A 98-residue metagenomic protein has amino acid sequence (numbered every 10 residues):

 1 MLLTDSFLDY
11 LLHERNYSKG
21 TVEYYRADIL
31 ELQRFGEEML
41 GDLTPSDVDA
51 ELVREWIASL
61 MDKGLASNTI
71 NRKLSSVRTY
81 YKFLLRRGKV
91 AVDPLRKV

Functional and structural regions predicted by a protein language model:
M1-L3: Absolute protein N-terminus
D5-G20, R26-V98: N-terminal core-binding DNA-recognition domain of tyrosine recombinases/integrases
